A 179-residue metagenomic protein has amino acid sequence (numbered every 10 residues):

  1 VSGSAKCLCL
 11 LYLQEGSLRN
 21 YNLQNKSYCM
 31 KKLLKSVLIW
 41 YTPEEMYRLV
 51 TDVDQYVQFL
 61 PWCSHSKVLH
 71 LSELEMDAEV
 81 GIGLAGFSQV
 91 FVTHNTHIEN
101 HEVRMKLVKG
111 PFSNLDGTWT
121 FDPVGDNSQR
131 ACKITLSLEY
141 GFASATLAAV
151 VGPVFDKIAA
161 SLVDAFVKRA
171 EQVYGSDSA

Functional and structural regions predicted by a protein language model:
C7-C9, C29: Cysteine-centered motifs
Y21-L74, S176-A179: Hydrophobic ligand-binding cavity/cleft-lining segments
K32-L34, S88-V92, N114-G117: Short, surface-exposed coil-to-beta transition loops
P43, H70-L74, T96-N100, T120-K133: A short, structured loop/turn motif at beta-sheet edges
M46-Y47, Y56, A78, N95 (+2 more regions): Hydrophobic pocket/interface hotspot
K67-P111, A165, R169: Glycine-rich portal/gate segments that line the openings of hydrophobic small-molecule binding cavities
K106-S161: Beta-strand/loop substructures that line and gate deep hydrophobic ligand-binding cavities in soluble
